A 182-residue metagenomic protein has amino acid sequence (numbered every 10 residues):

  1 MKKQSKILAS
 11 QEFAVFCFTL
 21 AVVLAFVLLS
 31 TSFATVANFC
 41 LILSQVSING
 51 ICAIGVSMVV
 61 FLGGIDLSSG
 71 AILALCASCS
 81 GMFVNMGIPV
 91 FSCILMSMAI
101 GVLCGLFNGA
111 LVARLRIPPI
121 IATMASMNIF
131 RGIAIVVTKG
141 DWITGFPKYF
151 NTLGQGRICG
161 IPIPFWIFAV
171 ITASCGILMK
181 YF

Functional and structural regions predicted by a protein language model:
M1-A14, L20, A34: Transmembrane alpha-helical segments of polytopic membrane transport and secretion proteins
K3-K6, P119-Y181: Transmembrane helix-bundle core of multi-pass membrane transporters and related energy-transducing complexes
E12-C17, I42, N49-G50, A71-L75 (+3 more regions): Hydrophobic alpha-helical transmembrane segments
V15-L28, G55-S57, R131-G132, F165-I177: Hydrophobic core segments of alpha-helical transmembrane domains in multi-pass membrane transport and ion-translocation
V22-M86, L111-R116: Single transmembrane alpha-helix segments in multi-pass membrane proteins
V23, A74-S78, G101, N128 (+2 more regions): Residue-level recognition of pore/gate-forming positions within transmembrane alpha-helices of multi-pass
M58, M82, M86, L106-R114 (+3 more regions): Membrane-interface helix caps of multi-pass small-molecule transporters
I88-M127: Alpha-helical transmembrane segments within multi-pass membrane transporters and channels
